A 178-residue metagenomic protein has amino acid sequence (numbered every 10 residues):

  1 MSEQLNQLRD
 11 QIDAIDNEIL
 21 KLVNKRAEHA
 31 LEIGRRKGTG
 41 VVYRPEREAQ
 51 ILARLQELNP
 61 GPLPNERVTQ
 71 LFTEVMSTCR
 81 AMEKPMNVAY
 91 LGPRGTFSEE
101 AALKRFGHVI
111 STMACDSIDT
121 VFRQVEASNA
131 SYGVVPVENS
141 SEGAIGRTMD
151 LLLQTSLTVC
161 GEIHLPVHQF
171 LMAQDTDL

Functional and structural regions predicted by a protein language model:
M1-L178: Domain-level signature for soluble enzymes in the chorismate/prephenate branch of the shikimate pathway
